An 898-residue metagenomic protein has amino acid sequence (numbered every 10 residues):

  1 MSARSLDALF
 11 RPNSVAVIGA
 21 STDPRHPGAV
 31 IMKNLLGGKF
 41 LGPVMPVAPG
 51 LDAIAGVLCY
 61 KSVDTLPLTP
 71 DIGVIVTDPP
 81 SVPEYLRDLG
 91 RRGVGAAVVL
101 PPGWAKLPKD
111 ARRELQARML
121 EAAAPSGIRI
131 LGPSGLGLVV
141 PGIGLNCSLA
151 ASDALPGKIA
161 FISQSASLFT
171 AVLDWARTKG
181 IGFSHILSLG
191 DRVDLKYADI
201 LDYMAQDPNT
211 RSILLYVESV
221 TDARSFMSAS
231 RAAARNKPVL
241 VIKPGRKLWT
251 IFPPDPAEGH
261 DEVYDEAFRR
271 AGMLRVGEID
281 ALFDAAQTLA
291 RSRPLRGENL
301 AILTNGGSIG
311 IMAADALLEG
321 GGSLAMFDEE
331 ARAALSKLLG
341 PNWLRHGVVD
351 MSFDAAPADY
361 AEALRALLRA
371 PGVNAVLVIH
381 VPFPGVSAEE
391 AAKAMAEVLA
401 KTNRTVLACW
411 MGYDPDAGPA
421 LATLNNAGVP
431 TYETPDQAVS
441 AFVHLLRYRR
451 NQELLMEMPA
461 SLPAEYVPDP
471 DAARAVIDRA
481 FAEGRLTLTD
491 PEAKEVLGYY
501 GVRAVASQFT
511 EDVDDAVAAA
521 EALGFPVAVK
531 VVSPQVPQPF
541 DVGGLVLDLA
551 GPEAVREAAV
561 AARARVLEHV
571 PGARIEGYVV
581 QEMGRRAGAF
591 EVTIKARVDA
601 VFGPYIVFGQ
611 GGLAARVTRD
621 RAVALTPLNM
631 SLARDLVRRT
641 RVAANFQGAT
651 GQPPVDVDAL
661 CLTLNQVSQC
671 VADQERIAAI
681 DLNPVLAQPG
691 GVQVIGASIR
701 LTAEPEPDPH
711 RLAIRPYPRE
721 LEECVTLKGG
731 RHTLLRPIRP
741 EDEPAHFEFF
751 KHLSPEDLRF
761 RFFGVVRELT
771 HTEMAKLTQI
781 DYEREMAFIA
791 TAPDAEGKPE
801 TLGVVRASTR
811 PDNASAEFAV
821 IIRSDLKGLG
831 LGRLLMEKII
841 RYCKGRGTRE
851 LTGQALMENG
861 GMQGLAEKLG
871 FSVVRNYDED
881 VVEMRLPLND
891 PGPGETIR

Functional and structural regions predicted by a protein language model:
M1-G696, P705: Catalytic-core regions of core metabolic enzymes, especially those transforming organic acids/acyl-group intermediates
I594, L682-P684, A697-I699, F818 (+2 more regions): A structural signal for short, well-ordered beta-strand segments
A703-R898: Long, contiguous binding/interaction regions
